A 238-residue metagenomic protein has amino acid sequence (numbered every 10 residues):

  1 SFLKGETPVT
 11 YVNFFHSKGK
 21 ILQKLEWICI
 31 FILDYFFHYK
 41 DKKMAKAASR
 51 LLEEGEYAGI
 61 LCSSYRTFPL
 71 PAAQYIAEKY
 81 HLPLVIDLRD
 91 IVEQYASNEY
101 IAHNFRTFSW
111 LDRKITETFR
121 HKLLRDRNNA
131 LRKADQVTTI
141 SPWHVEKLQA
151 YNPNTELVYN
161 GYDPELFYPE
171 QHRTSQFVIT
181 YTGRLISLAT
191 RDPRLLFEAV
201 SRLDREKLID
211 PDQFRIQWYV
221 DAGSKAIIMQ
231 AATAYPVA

Functional and structural regions predicted by a protein language model:
S1-L52: A conserved catalytic-core segment of Leloir-type glycosyltransferases
S17-L33, G55, V85-L124: Acceptor-binding helix/loop patch of EC 2.4 sugar-transfer enzymes, predominantly nucleotide-sugar-dependent
K42, K46, F68, Y75-K79 (+2 more regions): Membrane-proximal helix-turn-helix segments that form the acceptor-binding/catalytic region of lipid-linked
A48-P69, H81-R89: Short N-terminal targeting/anchoring amphipathic segment
A58-G59, Q136, V178: Structural motif
Y80-P83, N152-N154: A short helix->loop->beta-strand "cap" motif at the edges of active sites that frequently abuts
W143, G161: Carbohydrate-associated surface elements
D163-A238: Conserved catalytic-core segment of nucleotide-activated headgroup transferases in glycan assembly
